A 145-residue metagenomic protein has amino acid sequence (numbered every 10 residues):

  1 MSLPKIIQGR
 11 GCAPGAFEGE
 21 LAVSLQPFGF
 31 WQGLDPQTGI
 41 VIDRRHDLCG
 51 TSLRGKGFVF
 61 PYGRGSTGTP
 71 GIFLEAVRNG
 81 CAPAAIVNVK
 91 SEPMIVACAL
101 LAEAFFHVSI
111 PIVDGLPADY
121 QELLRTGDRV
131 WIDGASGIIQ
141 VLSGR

Functional and structural regions predicted by a protein language model:
L3-P14, L21-Q140: Feature captures the catalytic cores and cofactor-binding loops of soluble hydro-lyases/lyases that act on carboxylate
L142-R145: Intein/HINT protein-splicing elements and their conserved insertion hotspots or analogous self-processing inserts
